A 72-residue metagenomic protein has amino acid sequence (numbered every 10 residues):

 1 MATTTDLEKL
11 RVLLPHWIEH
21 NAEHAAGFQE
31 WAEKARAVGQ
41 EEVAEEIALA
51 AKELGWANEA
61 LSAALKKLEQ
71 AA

Functional and structural regions predicted by a protein language model:
A2-Q29: N-terminal acidic leader/helix
T4-L7, S62-A72: Short, charged, intrinsically disordered terminal tails
L7-L10, L14, Q40-V43, I47-A50 (+1 more regions): Amphipathic alpha-helical coiled-coil segments and their boundaries
W17, N21-A25, I47, A51-L61: Alpha-helical transition-metal enzyme core signature, strongest for iron centers
A22-E46: Short E/K-rich amphipathic alpha-helical oligomerization segments
